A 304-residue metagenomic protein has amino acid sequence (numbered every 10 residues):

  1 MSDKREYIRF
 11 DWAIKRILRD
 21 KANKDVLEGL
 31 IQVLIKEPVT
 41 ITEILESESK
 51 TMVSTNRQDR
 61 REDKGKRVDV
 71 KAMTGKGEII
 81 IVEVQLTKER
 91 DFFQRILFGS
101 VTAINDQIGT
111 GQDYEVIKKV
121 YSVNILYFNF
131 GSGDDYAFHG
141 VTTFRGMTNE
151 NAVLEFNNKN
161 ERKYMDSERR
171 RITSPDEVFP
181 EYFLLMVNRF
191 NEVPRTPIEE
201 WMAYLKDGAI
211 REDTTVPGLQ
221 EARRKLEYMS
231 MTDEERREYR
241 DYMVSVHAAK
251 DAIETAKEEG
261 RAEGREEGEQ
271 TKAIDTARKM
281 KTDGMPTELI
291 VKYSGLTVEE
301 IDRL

Functional and structural regions predicted by a protein language model:
M1-L304: Elongated, amphipathic alpha-helical interaction scaffolds
